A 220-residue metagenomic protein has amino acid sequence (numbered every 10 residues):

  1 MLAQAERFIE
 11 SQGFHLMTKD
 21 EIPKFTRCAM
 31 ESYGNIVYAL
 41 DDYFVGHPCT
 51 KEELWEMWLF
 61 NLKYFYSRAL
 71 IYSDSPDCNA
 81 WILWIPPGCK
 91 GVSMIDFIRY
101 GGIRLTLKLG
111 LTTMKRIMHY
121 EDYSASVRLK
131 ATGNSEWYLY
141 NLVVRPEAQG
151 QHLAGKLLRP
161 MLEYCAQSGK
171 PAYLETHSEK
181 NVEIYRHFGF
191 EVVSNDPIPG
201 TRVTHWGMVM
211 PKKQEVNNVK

Functional and structural regions predicted by a protein language model:
Q12-N35: A short beta-loop-alpha structural element at the N-terminal edge of CoA-dependent acyl/N-acetyltransferase catalytic
I36-W58: Conserved GNAT-fold acetyl-CoA-binding loop/helix
T50-S73, N79-A80, N134, Y138: A short helix-loop-beta-strand connector motif used in the catalytic cores of GNAT acetyltransferases and, in some
W81-V143, Q149, P199: Conserved acyl-donor/pantetheine-binding loop and adjacent beta-alpha core of acyl/acetyltransferases and related
S135-W137, Y164-H177: Conserved GNAT acetyl-CoA-binding A-motif
Y140-Q149, Y173-V182, P199-V203, M210-K212: Conserved beta-strand-loop-alpha-helix junction that forms the acyl-donor binding cleft
V144, G150-E163: Conserved acetyl-CoA-binding loop-helix of GNAT-fold acetyltransferases
Q167-G169, S178-N195, T201: Conserved active-site alpha-helix within GNAT-family acetyltransferase domains
